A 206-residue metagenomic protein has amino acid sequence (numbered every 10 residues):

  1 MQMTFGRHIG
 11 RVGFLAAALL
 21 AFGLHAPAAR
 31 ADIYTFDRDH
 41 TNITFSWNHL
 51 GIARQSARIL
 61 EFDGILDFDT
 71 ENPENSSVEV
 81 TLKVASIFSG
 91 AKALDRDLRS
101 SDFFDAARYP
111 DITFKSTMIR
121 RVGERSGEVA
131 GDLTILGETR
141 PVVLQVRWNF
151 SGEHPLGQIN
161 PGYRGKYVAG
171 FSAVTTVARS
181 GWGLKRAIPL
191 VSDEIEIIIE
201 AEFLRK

Functional and structural regions predicted by a protein language model:
Q2-A16: Bacterial N-terminal signal peptides that target proteins for export
M3, A21-F22, L98: A generic structural signal for nonpolar/aromatic side chains embedded in well-ordered alpha-helices
V12-L19, T70, G137: Residues at secondary-structure transition points
L19-A28: C-terminal segment of classical bacterial N-terminal signal peptides
A29-K206: Low-complexity, acidic/polar, glycine-enriched regions of mature
